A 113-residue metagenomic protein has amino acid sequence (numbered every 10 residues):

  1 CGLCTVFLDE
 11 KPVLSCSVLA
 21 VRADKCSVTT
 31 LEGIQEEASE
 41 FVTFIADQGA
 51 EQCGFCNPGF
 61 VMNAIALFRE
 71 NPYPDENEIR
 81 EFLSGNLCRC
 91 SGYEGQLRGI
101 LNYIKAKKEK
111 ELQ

Functional and structural regions predicted by a protein language model:
C1-Q113: Signature of N-terminal electron-transfer/Fe-S-associated modules in redox systems
